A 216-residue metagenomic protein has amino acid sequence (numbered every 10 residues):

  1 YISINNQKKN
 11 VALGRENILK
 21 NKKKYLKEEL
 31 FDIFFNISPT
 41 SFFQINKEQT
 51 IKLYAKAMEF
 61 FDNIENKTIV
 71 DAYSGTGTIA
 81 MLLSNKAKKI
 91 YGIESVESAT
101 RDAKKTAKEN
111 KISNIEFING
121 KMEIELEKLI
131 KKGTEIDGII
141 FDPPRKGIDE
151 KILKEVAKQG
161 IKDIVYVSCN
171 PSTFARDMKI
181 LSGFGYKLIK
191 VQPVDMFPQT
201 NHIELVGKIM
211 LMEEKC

Functional and structural regions predicted by a protein language model:
Y1-C216: Rossmann-like S-adenosyl-L-methionine
